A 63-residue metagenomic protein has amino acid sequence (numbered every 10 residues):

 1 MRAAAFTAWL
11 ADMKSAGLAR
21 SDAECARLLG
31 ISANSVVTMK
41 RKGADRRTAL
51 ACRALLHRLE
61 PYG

Functional and structural regions predicted by a protein language model:
M1-A4, G43-R47: Alpha-helix boundary/N-cap detector
M1-G17: A short, Lys/Arg-rich alpha-helix, primarily the initiator
S15, R27-G30, C52-R58: Short intrinsically disordered, low-complexity segments
A16-A19, K42: Residues at alpha-helix boundaries and the short loops/turns that link adjacent helices
L18-S35: Short alpha-helical DNA-recognition segment
G30, R41-K42: Residue-level detection of the helix-turn-helix DNA-binding "recognition helix"
A44-G63: DNA major-groove recognition helix of helix-turn-helix/homeodomain DNA-binding modules
